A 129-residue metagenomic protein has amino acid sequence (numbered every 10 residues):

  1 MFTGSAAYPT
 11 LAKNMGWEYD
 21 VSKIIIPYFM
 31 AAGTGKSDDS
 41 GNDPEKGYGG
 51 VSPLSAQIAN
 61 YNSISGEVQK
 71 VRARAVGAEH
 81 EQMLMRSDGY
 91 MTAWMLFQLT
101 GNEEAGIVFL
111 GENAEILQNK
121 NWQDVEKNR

Functional and structural regions predicted by a protein language model:
M1-M83: The feature captures the conserved acid-bearing segment of alpha/beta-hydrolase catalytic domains
E67-V68, V76-R129: Alpha/beta-hydrolase-fold serine-hydrolase catalytic core, especially in secreted/extracellular enzymes
